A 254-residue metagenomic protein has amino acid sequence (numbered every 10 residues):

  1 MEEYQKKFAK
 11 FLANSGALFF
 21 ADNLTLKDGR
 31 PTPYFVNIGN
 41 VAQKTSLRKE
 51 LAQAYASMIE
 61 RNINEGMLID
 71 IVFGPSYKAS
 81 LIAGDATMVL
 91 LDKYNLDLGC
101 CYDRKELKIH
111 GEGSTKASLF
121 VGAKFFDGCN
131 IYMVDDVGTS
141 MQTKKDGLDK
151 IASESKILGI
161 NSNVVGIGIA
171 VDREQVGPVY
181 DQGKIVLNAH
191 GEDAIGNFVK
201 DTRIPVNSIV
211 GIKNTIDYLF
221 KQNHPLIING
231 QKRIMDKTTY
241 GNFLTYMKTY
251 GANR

Functional and structural regions predicted by a protein language model:
M1-G66: Active-site-facing substrate-recognition patch
E2-F11, A152-R254: PRPP-dependent phosphoribosyltransferase catalytic core
A56-D70, A152-N161: Phosphate/pyrophosphate-binding loops at sites that engage ATP/ADP/AMP, CoA/4′-phosphopantetheine, polyphosphate
G66-K78, G168: Short glycine-rich phosphate-binding loop at a beta-alpha junction
D70, C129, V165: Conserved acidic residues
K78, R104-I109, V171-E174: Acidic, glycine-rich active-site loops and adjacent beta-strand->loop/helix elements that engage anionic groups
I82-Y132, T139-D149: Short, glycine/charge-rich flexible loops or terminal/linker lids adjacent to PRPP-binding catalytic cores
